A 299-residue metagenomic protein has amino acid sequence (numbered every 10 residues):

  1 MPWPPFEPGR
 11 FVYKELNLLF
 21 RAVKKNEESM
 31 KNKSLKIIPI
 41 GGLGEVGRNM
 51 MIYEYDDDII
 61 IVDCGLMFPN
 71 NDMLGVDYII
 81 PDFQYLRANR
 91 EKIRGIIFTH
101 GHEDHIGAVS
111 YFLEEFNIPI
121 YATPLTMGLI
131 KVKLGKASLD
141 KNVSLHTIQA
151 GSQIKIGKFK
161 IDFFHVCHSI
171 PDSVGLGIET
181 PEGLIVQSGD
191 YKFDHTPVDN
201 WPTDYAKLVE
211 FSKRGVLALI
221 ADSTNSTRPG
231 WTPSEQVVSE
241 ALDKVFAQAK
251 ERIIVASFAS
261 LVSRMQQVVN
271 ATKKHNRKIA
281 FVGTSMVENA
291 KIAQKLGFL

Functional and structural regions predicted by a protein language model:
E7, V12-K14: Short hydrophobic alpha-helical segments enriched in small aliphatic residues
N17, K25-N26: Polybasic, lysine-rich low-complexity intrinsically disordered segments
K31-I97, H102-L299: His/Asp/Glu-rich metal-coordinating catalytic cores of metallo-dependent phosphodiesterases/hydrolases acting on
